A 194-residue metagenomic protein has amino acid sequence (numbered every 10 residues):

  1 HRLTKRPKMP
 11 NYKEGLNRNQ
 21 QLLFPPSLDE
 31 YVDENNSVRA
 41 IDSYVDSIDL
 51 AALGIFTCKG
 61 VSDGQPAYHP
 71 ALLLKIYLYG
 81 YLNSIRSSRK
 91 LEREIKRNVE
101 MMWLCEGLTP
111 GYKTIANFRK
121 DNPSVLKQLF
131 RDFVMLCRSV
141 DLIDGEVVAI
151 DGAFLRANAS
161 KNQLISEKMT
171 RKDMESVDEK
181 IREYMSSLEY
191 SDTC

Functional and structural regions predicted by a protein language model:
H1-D46, E179-T193: Charged, often Cys/His-bearing segments associated with DNA-binding zinc-finger transcription factors
S27, L72-L78, T114, D132: A general alpha-helix detector
E34-L78: Basic, short loop/linker segments at the boundary and entry of helix-turn-helix/winged-helix-like folds
S62-P66, L104-C105, I115-S124: Aromatic/His-enriched, Gly/Pro-containing loop or helix-boundary segments that lie immediately adjacent to catalytic
A71-R86, L91: N-terminal catalytic cores of NTP/NDP-binding nucleotidyl/phosphoryl-transfer enzymes
K90-W103: DNA-recognition alpha helix
P110, A116-C194: Polybasic low-complexity intrinsically disordered regions
